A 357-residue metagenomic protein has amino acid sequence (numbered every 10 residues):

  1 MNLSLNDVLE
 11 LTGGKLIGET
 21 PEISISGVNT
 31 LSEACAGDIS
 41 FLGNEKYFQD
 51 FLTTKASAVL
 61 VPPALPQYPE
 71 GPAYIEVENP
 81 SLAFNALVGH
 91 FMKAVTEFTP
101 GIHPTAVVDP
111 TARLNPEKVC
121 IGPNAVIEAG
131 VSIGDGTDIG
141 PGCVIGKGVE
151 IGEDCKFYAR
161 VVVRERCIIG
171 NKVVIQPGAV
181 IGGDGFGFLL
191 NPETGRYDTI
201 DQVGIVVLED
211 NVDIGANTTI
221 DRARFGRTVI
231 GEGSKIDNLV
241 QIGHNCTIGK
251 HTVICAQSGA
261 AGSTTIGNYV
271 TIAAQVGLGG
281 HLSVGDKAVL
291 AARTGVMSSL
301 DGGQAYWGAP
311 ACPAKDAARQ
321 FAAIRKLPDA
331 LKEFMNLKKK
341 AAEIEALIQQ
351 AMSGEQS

Functional and structural regions predicted by a protein language model:
M1-T105, K172, G178-A179, D184-T199 (+2 more regions): Terminal amphipathic alpha-helical/low-complexity segments used for targeting or macromolecular assembly
F41, G101-P313: Structural signal for interior beta-strand "rungs" in well-ordered beta-sheet cores of soluble enzyme domains
